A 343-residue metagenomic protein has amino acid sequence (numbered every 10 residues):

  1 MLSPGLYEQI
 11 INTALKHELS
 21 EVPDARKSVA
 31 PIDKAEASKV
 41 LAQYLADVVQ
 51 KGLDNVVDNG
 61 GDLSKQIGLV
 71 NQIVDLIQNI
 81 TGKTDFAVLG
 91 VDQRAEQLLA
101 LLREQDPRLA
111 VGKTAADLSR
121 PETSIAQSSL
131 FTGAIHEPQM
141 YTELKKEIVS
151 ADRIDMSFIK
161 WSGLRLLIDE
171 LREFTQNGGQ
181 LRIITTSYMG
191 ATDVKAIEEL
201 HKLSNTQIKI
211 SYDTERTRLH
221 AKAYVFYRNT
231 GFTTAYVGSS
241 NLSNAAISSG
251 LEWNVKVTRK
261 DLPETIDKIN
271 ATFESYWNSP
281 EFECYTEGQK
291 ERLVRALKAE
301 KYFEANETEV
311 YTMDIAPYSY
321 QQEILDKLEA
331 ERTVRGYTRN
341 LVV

Functional and structural regions predicted by a protein language model:
M1-K327, R332, G336: PLD/PLD-like phosphodiesterase catalytic module centered on the HKD motif
T338, V342-V343: Hydrophobic anchor at the beta1->P-loop junction of P-loop NTPases
